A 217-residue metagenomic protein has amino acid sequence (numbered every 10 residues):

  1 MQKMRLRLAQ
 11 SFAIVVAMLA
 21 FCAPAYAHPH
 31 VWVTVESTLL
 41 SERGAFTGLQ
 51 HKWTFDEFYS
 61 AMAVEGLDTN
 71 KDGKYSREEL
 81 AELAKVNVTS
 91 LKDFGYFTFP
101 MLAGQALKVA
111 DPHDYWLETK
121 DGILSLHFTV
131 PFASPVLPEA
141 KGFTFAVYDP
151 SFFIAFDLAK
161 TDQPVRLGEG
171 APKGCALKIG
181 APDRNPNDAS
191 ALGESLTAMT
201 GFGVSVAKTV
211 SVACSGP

Functional and structural regions predicted by a protein language model:
Q2-A13: Bacterial N-terminal signal peptides that target proteins for export
C22-P24: N-terminal signal peptide c-region/cleavage motif recognized by signal peptidases
Y26-P29, E36, F202, G216: Mature, function-bearing regions of proteins
P29-F55, Y59-A61: Early extracytoplasmic/domain-onset interaction patches
T34, F97, G142: Exposed beta-strand and adjacent loop surfaces of beta-rich binding modules that mediate intermolecular recognition
F58-P138: Structured domain cores in non-transmembrane regions
A103-P217: Mature, soluble, non-transmembrane domains
